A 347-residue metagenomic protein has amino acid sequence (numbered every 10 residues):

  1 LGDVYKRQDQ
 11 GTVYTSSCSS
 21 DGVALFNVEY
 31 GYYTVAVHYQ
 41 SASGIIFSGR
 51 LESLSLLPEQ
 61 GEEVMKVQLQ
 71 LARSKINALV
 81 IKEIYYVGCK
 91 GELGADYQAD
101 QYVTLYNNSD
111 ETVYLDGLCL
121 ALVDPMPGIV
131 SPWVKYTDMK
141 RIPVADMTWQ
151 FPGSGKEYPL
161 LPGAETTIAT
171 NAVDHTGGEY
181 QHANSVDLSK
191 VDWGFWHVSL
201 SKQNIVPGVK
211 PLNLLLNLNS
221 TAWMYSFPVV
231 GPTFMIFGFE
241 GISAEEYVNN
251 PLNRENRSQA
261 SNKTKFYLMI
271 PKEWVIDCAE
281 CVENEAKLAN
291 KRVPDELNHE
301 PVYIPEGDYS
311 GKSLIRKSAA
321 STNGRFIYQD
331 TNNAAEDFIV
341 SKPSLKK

Functional and structural regions predicted by a protein language model:
L1-Y5: Short, small-residue-biased leader/transition segments that mark boundaries at the very start of proteins
D9-G11, I46-L51, P132-G155: Short beta-strand and strand-turn-strand segments in soluble, beta-rich domains
T12, S41-K66, Q70: Structured interaction patches on ligand/partner-binding surfaces of diverse proteins
S19-V28: Short, surface-exposed beta-strand/beta-hairpin micro-motifs centered on an aromatic residue
V28-G44: A short, solvent-exposed beta-strand micro-motif common in secreted/extracellular proteins
L71-P127, K210, N219-G231, G241-N253 (+1 more regions): A structural motif detector for short, solvent-exposed N-terminal "entry" segments of globular domains
K140-D337, S341-K346: Solvent-exposed beta-edge/loop recognition patches
